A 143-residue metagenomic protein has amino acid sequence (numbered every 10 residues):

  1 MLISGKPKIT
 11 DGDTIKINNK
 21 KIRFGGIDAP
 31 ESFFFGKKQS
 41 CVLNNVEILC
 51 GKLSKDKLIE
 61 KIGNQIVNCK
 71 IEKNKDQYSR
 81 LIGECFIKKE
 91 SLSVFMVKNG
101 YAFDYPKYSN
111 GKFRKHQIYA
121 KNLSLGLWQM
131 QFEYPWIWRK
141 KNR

Functional and structural regions predicted by a protein language model:
M1-R143: Small beta-barrel nucleic-acid-binding modules, primarily SNase/OB-fold domains and secondarily Tudor-like barrels
